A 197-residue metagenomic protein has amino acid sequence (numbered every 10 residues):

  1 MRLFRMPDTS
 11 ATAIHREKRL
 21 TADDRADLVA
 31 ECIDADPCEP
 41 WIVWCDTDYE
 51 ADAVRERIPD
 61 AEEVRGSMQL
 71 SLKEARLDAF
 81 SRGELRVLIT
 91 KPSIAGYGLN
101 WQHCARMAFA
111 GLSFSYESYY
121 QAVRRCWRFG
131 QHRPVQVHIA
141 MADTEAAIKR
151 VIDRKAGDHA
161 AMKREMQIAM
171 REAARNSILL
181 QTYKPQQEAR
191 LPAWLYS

Functional and structural regions predicted by a protein language model:
M1-W41, C45-Y49, A53-R57, K149 (+2 more regions): Interdomain linker/hinge connecting the two RecA-like lobes of the SF2 helicase core
A26, E50-D52, K73, G96-G98 (+1 more regions): Short, well-ordered alpha-helical microsegments
I42, A79-F80, L85, R106-M107 (+2 more regions): A generic "structured core" feature
I42-W44, D52-A53, P59-A95: Conserved helicase ATPase core of P-loop NTP-dependent helicases/translocases
W44, T90-K91, F109-G111, A140-M141: Conserved beta-strand segments of the P-loop GTPase G domain that flank and frequently precede/overlap
V54-E56, L99-H103, Y120-Q121, R150: Short amphipathic alpha-helical segments
L99-L112, V135-I139: A short beta-strand element within the Helicase C-terminal
F114-S197: A conserved SF2-helicase RecA2
